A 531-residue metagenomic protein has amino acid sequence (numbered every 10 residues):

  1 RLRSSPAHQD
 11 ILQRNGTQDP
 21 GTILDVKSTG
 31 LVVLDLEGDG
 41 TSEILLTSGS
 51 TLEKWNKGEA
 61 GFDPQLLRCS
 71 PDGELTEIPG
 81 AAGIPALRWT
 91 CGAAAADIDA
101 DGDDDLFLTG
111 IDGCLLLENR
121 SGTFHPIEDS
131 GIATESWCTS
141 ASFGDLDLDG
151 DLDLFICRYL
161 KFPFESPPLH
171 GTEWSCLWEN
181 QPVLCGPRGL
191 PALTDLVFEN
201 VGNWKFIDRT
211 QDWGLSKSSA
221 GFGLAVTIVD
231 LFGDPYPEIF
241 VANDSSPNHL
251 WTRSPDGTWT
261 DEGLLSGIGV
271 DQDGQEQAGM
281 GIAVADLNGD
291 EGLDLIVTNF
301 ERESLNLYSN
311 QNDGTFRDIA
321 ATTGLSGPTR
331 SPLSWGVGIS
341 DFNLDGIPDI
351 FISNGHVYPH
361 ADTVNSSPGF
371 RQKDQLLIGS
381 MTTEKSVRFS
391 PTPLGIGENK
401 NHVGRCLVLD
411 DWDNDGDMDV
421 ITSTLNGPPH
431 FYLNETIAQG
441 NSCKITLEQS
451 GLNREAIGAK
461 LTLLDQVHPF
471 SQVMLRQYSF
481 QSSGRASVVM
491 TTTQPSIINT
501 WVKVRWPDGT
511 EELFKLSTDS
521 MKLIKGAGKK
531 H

Functional and structural regions predicted by a protein language model:
L2, E74-G83, T123-G131, W204-S216 (+3 more regions): Blade-edge beta-strand/turn elements of extracellular beta-propeller and related beta-sheet repeat scaffolds
P6-V32, A82-A94, S130-S142, P191 (+8 more regions): Repeat-based blade/solenoid architectures
D10, Q18, T123, G327 (+1 more regions): Gly/Ser/Thr/Pro-enriched helix-cap/hinge segments flanking short amphipathic alpha-helices
S28-G38, W89-A100, D104, E118 (+9 more regions): Beta-propeller blade termini
I44-S48, D103-G110, L154-R158, E238-N243 (+4 more regions): Hydrophobic beta-strand segments that make up the repeating blades of beta-propeller and related beta-repeat
T47-G61, R158-L190, I352-G369: Short, conserved, GDST-rich strand-edge loop motifs in beta-rich repeat architectures
P64-C69, T194-N200, T252, S309 (+1 more regions): Beta-propeller blade signature
G80-A95, T109-L146, I156-R188, L193 (+1 more regions): Asp-box/WD-like beta-propeller blade repeats and closely related beta-sheet repeat scaffolds
